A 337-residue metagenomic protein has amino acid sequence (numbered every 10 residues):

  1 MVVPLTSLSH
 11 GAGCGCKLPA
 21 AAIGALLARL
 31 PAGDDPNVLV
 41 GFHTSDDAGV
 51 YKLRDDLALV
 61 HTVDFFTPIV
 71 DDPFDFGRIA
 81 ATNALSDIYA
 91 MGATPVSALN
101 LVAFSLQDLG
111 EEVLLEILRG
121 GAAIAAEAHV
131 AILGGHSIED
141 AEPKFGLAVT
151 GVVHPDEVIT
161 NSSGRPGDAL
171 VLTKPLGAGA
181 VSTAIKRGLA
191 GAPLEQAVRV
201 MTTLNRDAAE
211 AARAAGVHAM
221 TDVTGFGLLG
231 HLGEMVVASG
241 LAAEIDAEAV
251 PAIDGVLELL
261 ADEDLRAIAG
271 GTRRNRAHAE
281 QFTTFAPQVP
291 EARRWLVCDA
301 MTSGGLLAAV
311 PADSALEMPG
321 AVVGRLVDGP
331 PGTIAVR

Functional and structural regions predicted by a protein language model:
M1-A90, R165-L170, P175, R325 (+1 more regions): N-terminal glycine-rich phosphate/pyrophosphate-binding loops that anchor nucleotide-derived ligands and cofactors
V2-G11, A22-L26, P36, L106-A131 (+3 more regions): Glycine-/charge-enriched secondary-structure boundary and capping motifs
C14, V50, A84, G92 (+8 more regions): Buried hydrophobic positions in well-ordered alpha/beta secondary-structure cores of metabolic enzymes
V38-V40, A48-Y51, S86-Y89, A122 (+5 more regions): A generic local secondary-structure boundary/capping motif
G49-V60, N205-A208, R274-P287: Acidic-glycine-rich active-site phosphate/pyrophosphate-binding loop
D55-V70, D75-R78, T94-A190, R325: Glycine-rich anion-binding loops of enzyme active sites
P73-L99, E116-E127, L204-H218, V223 (+1 more regions): Small-aliphatic-rich amphipathic alpha-helix that forms the alpha element of a beta-alpha
A148-V158, A192-R213, E291: Active-site glycine-rich loop that binds ribose-phosphate moieties when present
